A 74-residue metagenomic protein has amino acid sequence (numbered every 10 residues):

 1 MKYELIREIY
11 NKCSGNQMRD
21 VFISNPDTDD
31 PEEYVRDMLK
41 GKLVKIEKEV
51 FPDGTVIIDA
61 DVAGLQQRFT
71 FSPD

Functional and structural regions predicted by a protein language model:
K2-E32: N-terminal acidic leader/helix
K2-Y3, V35-R36, K40, V62: Generic N-terminal initiation segments characterized by hydrophobic and/or small/turn-forming residues
M18-D20, R36-L39, F71-P73: Surface-exposed beta-strand edges and their flanking turn/coil or helix-capping segments
D29-E47: A short, charged, amphipathic alpha-helix used as a generic interaction element across diverse proteins
G41-D74: Short, mixed-charge low-complexity intrinsically disordered segments
